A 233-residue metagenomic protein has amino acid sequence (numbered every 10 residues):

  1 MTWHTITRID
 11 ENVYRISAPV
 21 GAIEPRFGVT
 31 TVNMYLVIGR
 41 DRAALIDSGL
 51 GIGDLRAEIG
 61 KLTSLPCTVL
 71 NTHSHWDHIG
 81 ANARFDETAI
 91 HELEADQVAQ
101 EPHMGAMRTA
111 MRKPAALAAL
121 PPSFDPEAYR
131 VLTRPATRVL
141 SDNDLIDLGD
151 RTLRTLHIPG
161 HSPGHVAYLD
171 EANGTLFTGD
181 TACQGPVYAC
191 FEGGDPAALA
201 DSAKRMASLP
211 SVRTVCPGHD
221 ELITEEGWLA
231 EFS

Functional and structural regions predicted by a protein language model:
H4-K61, Y168-G179, C183: Conserved beta-strand hairpin/beta-sheet module of binuclear metal-dependent hydrolase folds, prominently
R8, R15, N71, A89-I90 (+3 more regions): Structural signal for conserved beta-strand scaffold positions within catalytic alpha/beta enzyme cores
E11-G21, F124-A128, G149-R151: Short Pro/Gly-enriched beta-strand edge/turn motifs at strand-loop
S17, I52, H78, A83 (+4 more regions): Hydrophobic positions within alpha-helical membrane elements
P25-F27, Y129, P135-T137, H157-P159: Short Gly/Pro-enriched turn/cap motifs at secondary-structure boundaries
A43-L45, L50-G51, T137-R138, L145-L148 (+1 more regions): Metallo-beta-lactamase
L50-D147: Active-site HxH/HxHxD metal-binding segment of metal-dependent hydrolases
